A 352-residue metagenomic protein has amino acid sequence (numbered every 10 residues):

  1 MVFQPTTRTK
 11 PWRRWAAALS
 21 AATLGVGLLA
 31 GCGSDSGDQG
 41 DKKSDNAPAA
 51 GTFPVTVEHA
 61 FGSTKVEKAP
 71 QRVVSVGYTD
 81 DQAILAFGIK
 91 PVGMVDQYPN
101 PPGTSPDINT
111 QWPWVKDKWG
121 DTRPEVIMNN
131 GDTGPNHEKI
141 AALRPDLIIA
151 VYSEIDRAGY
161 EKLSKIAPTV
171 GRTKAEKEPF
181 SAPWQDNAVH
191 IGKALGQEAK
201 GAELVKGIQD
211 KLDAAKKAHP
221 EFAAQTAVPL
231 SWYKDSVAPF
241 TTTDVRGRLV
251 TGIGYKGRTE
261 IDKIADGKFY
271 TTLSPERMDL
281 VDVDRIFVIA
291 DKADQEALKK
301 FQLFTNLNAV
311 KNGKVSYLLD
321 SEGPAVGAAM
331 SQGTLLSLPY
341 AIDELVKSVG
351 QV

Functional and structural regions predicted by a protein language model:
M1-A30: Sec-dependent bacterial lipoprotein signal peptides
L28-A49: Bacterial lipoprotein signal-peptidase II cleavage site
F61, I127-N136, I264-S274: Short helix-initiation/N-cap motifs at beta->coil->alpha
S63, K162-Y233, S331-V352: Extracytoplasmic substrate-binding proteins
D81-N136: A short, structured surface patch at a secondary-structure boundary
R144-A150, P168, M278, V283: Proline-aspartate-enriched helix->loop->beta-strand connector
P239-F269: Alpha-helical, coiled-coil/dimerization segments enriched in small aliphatic residues
V281-V352: Structured C-terminal subdomain patch of bacterial secreted/periplasmic proteins
